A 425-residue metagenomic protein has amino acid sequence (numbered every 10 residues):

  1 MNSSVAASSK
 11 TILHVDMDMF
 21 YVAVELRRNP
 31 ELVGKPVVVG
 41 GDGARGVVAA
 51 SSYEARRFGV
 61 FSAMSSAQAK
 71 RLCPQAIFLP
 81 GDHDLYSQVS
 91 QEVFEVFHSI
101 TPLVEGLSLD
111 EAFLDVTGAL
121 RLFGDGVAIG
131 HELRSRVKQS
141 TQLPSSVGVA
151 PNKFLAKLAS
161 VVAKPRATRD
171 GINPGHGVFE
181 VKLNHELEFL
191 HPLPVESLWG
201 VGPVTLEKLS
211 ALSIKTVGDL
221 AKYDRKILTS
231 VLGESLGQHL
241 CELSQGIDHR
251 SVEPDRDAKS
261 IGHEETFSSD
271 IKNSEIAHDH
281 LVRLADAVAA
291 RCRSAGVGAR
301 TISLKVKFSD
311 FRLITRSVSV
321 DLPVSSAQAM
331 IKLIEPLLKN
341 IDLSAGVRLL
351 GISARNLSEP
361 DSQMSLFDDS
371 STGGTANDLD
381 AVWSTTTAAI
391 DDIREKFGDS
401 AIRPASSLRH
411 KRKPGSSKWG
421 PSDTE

Functional and structural regions predicted by a protein language model:
M1-H239, V252, A290, G373-E425: Gly/Gly-Pro- and Ser/Thr-rich, intrinsically disordered tail segments characteristic of DNA damage-repair and tolerance
V5-A7, S197, T205-V347, E359 (+1 more regions): DNA-contacting surface of Y-family translesion DNA polymerases
F20, G43-G46, S309-L313, L357-P360: Short, charged/polar surface micro-motifs in flexible loops or helix N-caps
K35, S145, R300-I302, L350 (+1 more regions): Change "...and in nucleic-acid phosphodiester-cleaving endonucleases..." to "...and in nucleic-acid processing enzymes
A50, I314-S319, M364-F367: Short acidic, glycine/proline-rich loop/turn micro-motifs
L304, I352, G398: Hydrophobic, well-ordered secondary-structure elements that form the walls of internal hydrophobic environments
V324-D392: C-terminal hydrophobic structural anchor segments that stabilize assembly/packing rather than catalytic chemistry
